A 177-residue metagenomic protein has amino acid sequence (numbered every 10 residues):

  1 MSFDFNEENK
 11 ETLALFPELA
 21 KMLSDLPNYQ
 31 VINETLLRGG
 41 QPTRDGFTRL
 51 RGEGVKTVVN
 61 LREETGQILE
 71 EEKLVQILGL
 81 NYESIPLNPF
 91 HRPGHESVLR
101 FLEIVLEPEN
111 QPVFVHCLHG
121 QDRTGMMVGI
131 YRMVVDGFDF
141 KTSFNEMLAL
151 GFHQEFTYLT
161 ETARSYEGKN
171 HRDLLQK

Functional and structural regions predicted by a protein language model:
M1-F114, M126-K177: Cys-dependent protein tyrosine phosphatase-like superfamily
C117: Short cysteine clusters
G120: Glycine-rich, flexible loop motifs
R123: Conserved lysine of the Walker
